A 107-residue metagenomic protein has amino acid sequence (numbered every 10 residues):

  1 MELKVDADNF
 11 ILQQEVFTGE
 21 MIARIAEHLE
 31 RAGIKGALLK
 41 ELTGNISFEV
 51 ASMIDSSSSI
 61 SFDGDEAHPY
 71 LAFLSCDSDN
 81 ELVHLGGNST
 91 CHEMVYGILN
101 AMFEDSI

Functional and structural regions predicted by a protein language model:
M1-A37, G64-D65: N-terminal low-complexity, intrinsically disordered segments
F17, R24, H28, D55 (+3 more regions): Residue-level detector of solvent-exposed, low-hydrophobicity positions
A23-S58: Amphipathic alpha-helical interaction modules
S61-I107: Amphipathic alpha-helical binding modules
